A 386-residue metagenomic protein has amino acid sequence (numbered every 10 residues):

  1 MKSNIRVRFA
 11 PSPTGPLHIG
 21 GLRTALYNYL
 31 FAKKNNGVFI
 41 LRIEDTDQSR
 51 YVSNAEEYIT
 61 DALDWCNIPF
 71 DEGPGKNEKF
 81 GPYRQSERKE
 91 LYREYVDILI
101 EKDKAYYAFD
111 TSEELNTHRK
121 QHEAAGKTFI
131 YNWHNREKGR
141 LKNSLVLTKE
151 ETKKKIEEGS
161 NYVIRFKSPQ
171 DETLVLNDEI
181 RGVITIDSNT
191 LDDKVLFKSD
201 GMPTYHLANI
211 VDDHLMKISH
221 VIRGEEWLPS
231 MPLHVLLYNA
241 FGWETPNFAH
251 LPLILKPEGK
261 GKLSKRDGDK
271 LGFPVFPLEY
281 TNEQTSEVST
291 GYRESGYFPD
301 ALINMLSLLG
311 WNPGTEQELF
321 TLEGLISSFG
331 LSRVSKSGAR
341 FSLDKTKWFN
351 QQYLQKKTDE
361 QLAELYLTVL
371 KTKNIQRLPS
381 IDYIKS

Functional and structural regions predicted by a protein language model:
K2-I5, K34, L207-I210, P274-Y280: Active-site-adjacent bridging/hinge elements
K2-T128, P229-A240, A301: N-terminal Rossmann-like or analogous alpha/beta NTP/dinucleotide-binding catalytic cores that position adenine
I43-S49, E225-W227, P252-L255, T346: Acidic, glycine-rich active-site loops and adjacent beta-strand->loop/helix elements that engage anionic groups
D45-D47, L215, I222, Y353: A generic structural motif
Y51, R84-R88, K104-Y107, S168 (+6 more regions): Catalytic cores of large soluble enzymes that bind and process phosphate-bearing ligands
E56, K89, R93, S112-L115 (+10 more regions): Alpha-helix initiation and N-capping motif
Y106-Y107, T111-D267, P274, V288 (+1 more regions): Active-site cores that bind ATP or allylic diphosphates and position pyrophosphate for catalysis
F241-S386: Catalytic adenosine-cofactor/nucleotide-binding cores of aminoacyl-tRNA synthetases and other
